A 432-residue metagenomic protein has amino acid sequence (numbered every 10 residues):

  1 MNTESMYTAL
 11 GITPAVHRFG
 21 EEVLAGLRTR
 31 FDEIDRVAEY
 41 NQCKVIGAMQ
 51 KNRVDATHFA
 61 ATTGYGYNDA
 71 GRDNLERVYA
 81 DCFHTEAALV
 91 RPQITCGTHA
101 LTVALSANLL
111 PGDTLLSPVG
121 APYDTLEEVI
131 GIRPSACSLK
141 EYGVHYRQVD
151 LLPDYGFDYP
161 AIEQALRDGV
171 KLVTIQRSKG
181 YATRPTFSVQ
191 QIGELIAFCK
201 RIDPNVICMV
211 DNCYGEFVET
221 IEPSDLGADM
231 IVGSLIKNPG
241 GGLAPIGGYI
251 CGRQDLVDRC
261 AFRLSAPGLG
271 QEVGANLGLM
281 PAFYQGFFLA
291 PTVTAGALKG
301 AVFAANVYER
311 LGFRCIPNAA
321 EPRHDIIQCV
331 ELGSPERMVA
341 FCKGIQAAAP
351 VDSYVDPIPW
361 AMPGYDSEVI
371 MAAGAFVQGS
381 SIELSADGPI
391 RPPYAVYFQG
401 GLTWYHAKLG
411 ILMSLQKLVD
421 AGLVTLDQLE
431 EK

Functional and structural regions predicted by a protein language model:
T3-L24, R28, D35, V45-K51 (+9 more regions): Conserved PLP-enzyme active-site core in the AAT-like
A38-Q42: Acidic, PIN/NYN-like endoribonuclease modules and their adjacent C-terminal/linker elements
H58, T62-T63, L89-P92, I326-E331: Short glycine-rich or small-residue beta-strand-to-loop segments that form or flank ligand, phosphate, metal/Fe-S
E76: Generic structural marker for isolated residues within well-ordered, non-membrane alpha-helices of soluble domains
E309-E431: Conserved C-terminal alpha-helix-loop-beta "cap" of PLP-dependent enzymes that closes/shapes the active-site mouth
